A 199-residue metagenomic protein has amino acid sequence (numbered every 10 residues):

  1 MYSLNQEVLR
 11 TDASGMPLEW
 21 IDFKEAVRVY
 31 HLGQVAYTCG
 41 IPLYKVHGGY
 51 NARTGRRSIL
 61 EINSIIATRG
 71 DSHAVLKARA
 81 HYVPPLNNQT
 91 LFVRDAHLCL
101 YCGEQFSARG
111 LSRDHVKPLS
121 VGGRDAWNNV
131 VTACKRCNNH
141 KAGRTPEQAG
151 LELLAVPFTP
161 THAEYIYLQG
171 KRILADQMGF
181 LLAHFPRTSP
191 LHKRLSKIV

Functional and structural regions predicted by a protein language model:
M1-V83, N88, L151, P157-V199: Short helix-coil boundary/hinge micro-motifs
S14, R124, C137-N138: A generic structural motif
C39, C134-C137: Generic recognition of cysteine residues
A80, P84, G103-T132, K141-P157: Histidine-centered nuclease catalytic patch
T90-R94, G103-Q105: Short, conserved, surface-exposed binding loops centered on an aromatic residue
F92-H97, A126-V130: Short metal-coordination and nucleic-acid-contact micro-motifs, chiefly zinc-binding Cys/His arrays
L100-C102, R136: Short, cysteine/histidine-rich loop/knuckle motifs that typically chelate Zn2+
